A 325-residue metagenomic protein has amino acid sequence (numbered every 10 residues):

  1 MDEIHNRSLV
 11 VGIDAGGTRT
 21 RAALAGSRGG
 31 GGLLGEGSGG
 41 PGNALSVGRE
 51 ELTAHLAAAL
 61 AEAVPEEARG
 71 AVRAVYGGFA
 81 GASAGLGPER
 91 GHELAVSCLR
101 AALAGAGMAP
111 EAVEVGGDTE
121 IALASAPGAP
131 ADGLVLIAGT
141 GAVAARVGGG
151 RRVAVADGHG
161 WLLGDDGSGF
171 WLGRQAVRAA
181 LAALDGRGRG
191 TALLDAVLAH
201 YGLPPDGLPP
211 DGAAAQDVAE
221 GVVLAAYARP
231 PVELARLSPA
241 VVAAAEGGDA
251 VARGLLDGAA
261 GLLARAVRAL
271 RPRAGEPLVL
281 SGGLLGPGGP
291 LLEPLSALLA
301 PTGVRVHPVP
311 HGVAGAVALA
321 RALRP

Functional and structural regions predicted by a protein language model:
M1-E66, G70, A104-G107, S125-L134 (+1 more regions): ATP-binding/phosphotransfer module of carbohydrate and carboxylate kinases, centering on a glycine-rich
G40-P41, F79-G81, D157-G160, A245: Short, histidine-centered active-site or binding-site loop motifs used for metal coordination, general acid-base
G48-R100: N-terminal short beta-loop-beta anion/metal-coordinating cradle
A74-Y76, E114, P277-V279: A structural signal for isolated positions on well-ordered beta-strands in alpha/beta enzyme cores
A82-G190: Phosphate-binding/catalytic loop of phosphoryl-transfer enzymes
